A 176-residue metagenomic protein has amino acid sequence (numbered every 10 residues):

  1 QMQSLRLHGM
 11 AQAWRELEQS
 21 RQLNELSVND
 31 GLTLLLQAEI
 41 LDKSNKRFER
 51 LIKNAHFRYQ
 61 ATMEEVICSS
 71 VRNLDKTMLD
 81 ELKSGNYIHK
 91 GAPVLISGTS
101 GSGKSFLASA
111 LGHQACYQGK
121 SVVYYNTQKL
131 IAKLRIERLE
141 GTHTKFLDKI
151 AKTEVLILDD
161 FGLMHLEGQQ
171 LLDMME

Functional and structural regions predicted by a protein language model:
Q3, L7-Y59: Interdomain "pre-motor" coupling segment immediately N-terminal to P-loop NTPase/helicase cores
A61-K83: N-terminal pre-Walker A segment at the start of P-loop NTPase domains
V66, A108, N126: Conserved hydrophobic/aromatic pocket- or pore-lining residues that grip, position, or stack substrates in active sites
R72-D80, V123-A151, G168: Short glycine-rich substrate-engagement loop in P-loop NTPases that contacts/grips substrate
L82-G91: Phosphate-binding P-loop
L95-K120: Walker A/P-loop
G162-E176: Conserved catalytic/switch belt of AAA+ P-loop NTPases
